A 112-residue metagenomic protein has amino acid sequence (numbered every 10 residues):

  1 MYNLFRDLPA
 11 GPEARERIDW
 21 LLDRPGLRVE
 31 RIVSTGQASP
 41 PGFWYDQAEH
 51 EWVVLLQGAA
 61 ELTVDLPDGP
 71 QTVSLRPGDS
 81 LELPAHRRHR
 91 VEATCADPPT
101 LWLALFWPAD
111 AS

Functional and structural regions predicted by a protein language model:
M1-W44: A short, N-terminal "cap"/entry segment at the start of jelly-roll beta-barrel domains of the cupin/DSBH fold
D19-L21, P41-Q47, T63-D65, T72-S74 (+1 more regions): Short histidine-centered beta-strand/loop micro-motifs that create catalytic or ligand/metal-coordination sites
P25, A48, A59, R87-R88: A generic "binding-loop/recognition-motif" signal
P25-L27, T35-S39, Q57-E61, A109-S112: Short, charged/polar surface micro-motifs in flexible loops or helix N-caps
R31, Q57, V64-L66, A85 (+2 more regions): Residue-level recognition of conserved beta-strand positions in structured domain cores
D46-L62: Short, conserved beta-strand element in jelly-roll/cupin
P67-A85: Short acidic-glycine-tyrosine-enriched beta hairpin
A85-A111: Ligand-binding loop in jelly-roll beta-barrel domains
